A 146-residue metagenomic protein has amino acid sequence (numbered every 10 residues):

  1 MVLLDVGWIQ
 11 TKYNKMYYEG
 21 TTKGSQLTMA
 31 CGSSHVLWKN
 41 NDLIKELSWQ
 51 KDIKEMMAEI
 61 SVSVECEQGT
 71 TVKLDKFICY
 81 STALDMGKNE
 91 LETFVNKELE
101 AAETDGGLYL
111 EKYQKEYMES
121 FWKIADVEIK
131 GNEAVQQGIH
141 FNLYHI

Functional and structural regions predicted by a protein language model:
M1-I146: Acidic/polar, glycine-enriched structural segments that form the non-catalytic walls/loops of the carbohydrate-binding
